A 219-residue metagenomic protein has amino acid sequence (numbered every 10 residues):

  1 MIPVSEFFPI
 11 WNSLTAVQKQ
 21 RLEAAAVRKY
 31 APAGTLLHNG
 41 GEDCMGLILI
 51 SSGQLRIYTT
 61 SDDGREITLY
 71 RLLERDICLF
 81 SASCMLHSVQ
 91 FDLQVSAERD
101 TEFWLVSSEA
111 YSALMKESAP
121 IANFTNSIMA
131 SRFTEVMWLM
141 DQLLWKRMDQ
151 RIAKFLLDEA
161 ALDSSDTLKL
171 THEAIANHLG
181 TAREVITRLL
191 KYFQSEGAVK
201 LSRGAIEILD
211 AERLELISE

Functional and structural regions predicted by a protein language model:
M1-A33, I77, A82-L86: Cyclic nucleotide-binding regulatory module and flanking cytosolic helices
G34, M45-Y58, L73-D76: Glycine- and acidic-residue-biased ligand/ion/polar-headgroup-sensing regions
L36-E42: Short phosphate-coordinating micro-motif centered on Lys-Gly-acidic
L37, L69-Y70: Local beta-strand/beta-hairpin segments that build beta-sheet-rich folds
D62-L69: Short alpha-helix-to-loop micro-motif enriched in aromatics/charged/Gly
R71-S127: Cyclic-nucleotide recognition modules
E98-D100, K116-T181: Polybasic "coupling" helices that flank or enter modular domains
M148, L157-E219: Phosphate-/nucleic-acid-contacting segments
